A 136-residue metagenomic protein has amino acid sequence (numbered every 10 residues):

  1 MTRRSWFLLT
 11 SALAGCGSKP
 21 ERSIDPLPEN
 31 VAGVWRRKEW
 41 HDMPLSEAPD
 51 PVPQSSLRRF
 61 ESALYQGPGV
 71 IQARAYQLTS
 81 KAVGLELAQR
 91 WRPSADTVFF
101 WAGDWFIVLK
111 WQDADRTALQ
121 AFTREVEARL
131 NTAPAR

Functional and structural regions predicted by a protein language model:
S5-K19: N-terminal export signals
C16-P68, A114-R136: N-terminal "mature-domain start" segment
S62-R136: A short, solvent-exposed beta-edge/loop patch
